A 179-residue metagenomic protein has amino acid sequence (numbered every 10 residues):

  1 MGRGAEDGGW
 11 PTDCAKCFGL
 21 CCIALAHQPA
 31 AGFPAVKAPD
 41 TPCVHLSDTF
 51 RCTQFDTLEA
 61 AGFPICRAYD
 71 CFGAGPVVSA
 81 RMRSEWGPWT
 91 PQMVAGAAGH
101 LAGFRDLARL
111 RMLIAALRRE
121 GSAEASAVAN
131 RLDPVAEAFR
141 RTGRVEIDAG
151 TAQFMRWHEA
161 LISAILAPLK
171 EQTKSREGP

Functional and structural regions predicted by a protein language model:
M1-C21, A26-P179: Short loop/turn segments that flank or connect secondary-structure elements
